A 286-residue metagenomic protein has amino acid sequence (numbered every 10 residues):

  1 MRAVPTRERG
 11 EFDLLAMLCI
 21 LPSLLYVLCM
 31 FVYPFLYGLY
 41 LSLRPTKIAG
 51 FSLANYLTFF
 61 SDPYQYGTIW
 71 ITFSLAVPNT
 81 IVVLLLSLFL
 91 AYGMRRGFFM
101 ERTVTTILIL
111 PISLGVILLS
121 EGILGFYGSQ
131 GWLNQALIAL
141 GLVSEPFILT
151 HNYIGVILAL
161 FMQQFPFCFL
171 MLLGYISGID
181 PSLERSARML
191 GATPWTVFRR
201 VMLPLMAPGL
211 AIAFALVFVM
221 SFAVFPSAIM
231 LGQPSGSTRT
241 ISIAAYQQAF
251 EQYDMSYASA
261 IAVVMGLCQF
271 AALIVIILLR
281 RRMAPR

Functional and structural regions predicted by a protein language model:
M1-E11: Short, Lys/Arg-rich, polar N-terminal cytosolic tail immediately upstream of the first transmembrane signal-anchor
R2-V4, L25-P63, Q130-G131, L231-T238 (+1 more regions): Short membrane-interfacial helix/loop motifs at transmembrane-helix boundaries
R7, T196, I277-R286: Short cytosolic juxtamembrane segments of multi-pass membrane proteins
F12-T46, P63-P146, H151, V156-I176 (+4 more regions): Membrane-water interface segments at the C-terminal ends of transmembrane alpha-helices in multi-pass inner-membrane
A49-S52, S129-Q130, Y175-R185, P194-T196 (+2 more regions): Transmembrane helix boundary and interhelical loop/hinge segments in multi-pass membrane proteins
L190-G191, P204: Glycine/proline-centered hinge or cleavage motifs at structural transition points of membrane proteins
